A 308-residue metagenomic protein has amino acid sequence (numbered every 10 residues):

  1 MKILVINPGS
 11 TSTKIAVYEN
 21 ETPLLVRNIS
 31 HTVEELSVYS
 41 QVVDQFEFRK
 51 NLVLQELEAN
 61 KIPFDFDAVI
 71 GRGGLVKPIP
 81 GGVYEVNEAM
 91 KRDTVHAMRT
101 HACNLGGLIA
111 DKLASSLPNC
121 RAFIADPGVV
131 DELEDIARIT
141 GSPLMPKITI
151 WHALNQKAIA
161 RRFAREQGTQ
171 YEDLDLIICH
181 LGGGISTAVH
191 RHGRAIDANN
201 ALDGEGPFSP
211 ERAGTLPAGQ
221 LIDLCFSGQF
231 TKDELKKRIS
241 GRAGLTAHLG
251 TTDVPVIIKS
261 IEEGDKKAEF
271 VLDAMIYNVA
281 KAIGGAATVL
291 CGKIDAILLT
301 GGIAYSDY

Functional and structural regions predicted by a protein language model:
K2-I6, F66-I70, L176-H180: Short glycine-aspartate micro-motif
I3-D44: Short glycine-rich, Thr/Ser-proximal phosphate-binding strand/loop in the N-terminal lobe of ATP-dependent enzymes
I6-T11, C179-G184, H190-H192, A201 (+1 more regions): A short acidic Gly-Thr/Ser loop motif
V53-D67, E166-Q170, I283-D295: Phosphate/pyrophosphate-binding loops at sites that engage ATP/ADP/AMP, CoA/4′-phosphopantetheine, polyphosphate
L57-C103, R121, V129-G141: Short beta-strand-loop/turn "lid" adjacent to the catalytic site in phosphate-handling enzymes
L105-K112, I139-D175, G183, H192 (+1 more regions): Glycine-rich phosphate-binding loop plus the immediately following alpha-helix
K237-G292: Adenine-nucleotide phosphate-binding core of ATP-dependent small-molecule kinases
D295-Y308: Glycine-rich phosphate-binding loops at beta-strand->alpha-helix junctions
